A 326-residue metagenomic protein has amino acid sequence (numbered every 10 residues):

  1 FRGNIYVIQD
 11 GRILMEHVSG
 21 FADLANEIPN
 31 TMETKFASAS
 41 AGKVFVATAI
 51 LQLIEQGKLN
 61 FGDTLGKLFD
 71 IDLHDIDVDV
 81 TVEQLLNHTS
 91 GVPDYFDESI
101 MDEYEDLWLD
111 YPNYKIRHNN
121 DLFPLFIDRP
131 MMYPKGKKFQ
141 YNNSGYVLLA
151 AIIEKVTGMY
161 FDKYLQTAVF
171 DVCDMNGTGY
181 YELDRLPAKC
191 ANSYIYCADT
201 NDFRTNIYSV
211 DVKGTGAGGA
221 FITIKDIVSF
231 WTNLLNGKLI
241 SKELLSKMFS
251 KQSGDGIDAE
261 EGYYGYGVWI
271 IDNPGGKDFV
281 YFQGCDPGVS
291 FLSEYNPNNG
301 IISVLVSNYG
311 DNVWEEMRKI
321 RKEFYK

Functional and structural regions predicted by a protein language model:
F1-F36, N60: Short, conserved catalytic-motif segment at the N-terminal edge
F1-V18, E154-T157, K163-Q166, D171 (+1 more regions): Catalytic loop of the DD-peptidase/beta-lactamase superfamily, centered on the K-T-G motif and neighboring
G11, K35-L65, Y146-E154, I227 (+1 more regions): Active-site SXXK
E16-V18, F96-I100, Y181-E182, E316: Short, solvent-exposed loop/turn and secondary-structure capping segments
A25, N120-M132, C197-D211: The feature captures the short pre-catalytic strand/loop hairpin that immediately precedes and shapes the active-site
P29-N30, H74-D79, M132, R185-P187 (+5 more regions): Extracellular/periplasmic catalytic domains that process cell-envelope and extracellular macromolecules
K35, D97, L107-L186, G214-F221 (+1 more regions): Catalytic-site signature segments of enzymes, centered on catalytic residues
A37-A41, E55-E98, D128, K155-I195: Active-site helix/loop module of the DD-peptidase/beta-lactamase fold, centered on the serine-lysine SxxK catalytic
